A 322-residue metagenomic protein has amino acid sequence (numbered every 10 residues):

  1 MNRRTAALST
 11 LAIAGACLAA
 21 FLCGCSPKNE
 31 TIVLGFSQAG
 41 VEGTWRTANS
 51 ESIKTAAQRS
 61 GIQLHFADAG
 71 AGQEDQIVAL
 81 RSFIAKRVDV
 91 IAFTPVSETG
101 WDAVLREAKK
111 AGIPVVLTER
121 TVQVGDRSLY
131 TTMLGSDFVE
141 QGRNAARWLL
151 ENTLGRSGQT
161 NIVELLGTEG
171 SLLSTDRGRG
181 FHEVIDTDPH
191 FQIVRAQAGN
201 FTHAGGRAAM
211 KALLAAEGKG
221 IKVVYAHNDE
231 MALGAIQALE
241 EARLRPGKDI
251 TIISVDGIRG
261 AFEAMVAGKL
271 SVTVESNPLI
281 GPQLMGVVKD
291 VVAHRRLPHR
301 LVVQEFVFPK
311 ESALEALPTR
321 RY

Functional and structural regions predicted by a protein language model:
M1-V33, R106-I113: Short, low-complexity disordered leader/linker segments with a strong preference for bacterial N-terminal type II
V33-S60, L64-S82, K86-V88, T94-E98 (+4 more regions): Extracytoplasmic "Venus flytrap"
L34, Q76, M133-T160, G205-M210 (+2 more regions): Hydrophobic alpha-helical segments within soluble ligand-binding/sensing domains
W45-R59, Q141-A145, L172-F191, G205 (+2 more regions): Short, solvent-exposed amphipathic alpha-helices that sit in or adjacent to ligand/effector-binding or catalytic
F66-D68, V124-L150, E164, A196 (+1 more regions): Short beta-strand elements at the ligand-binding edges of bilobed clamshell
F93-K110, F181, R195, G199-E263: Hydrophobic alpha-helical
A103-E140, N161, I258-A264: Flexible loop/hinge segments that line or gate small-molecule binding clefts
L165-E169, L173, V184-I185, S276-Y322: Hinge/cleft segment of the Venus flytrap/periplasmic-binding protein
